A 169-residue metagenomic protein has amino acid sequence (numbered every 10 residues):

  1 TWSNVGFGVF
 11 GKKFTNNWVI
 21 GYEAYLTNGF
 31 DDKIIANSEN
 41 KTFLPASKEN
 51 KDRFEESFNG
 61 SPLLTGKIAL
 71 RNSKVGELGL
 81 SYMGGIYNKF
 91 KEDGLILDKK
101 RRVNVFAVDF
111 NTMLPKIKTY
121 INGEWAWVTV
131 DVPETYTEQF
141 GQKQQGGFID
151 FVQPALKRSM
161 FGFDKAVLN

Functional and structural regions predicted by a protein language model:
T1-K67, I86-K91: Surface-exposed coil loops of outer-membrane beta-barrel proteins
S3-V5, G60-L64, R102-F106, G141-G147: Residues that define the transmembrane beta-barrel architecture of outer-membrane proteins
F7-G11, G66-L70, V108-T112, I149-Q153: Residues on the lipid-exposed face of transmembrane beta-strands in outer-membrane beta-barrel proteins
K13, L26-D32, Y82-N88, L114 (+2 more regions): Transmembrane beta-strands of outer-membrane beta-barrel pores
F14-I20, K33-I34, K74-V75, P115-K118 (+1 more regions): Short loop/turn motifs that connect adjacent beta-strands in outer-membrane beta-barrel proteins
I20-A24, E77-L80, T119-G123, I149 (+1 more regions): Transmembrane beta-strands of outer-membrane beta-barrel proteins
R53-S57, F90-K99, E134-F140: Outer-membrane beta-barrel domain signature
E138, G146-F148, V152-N169: Outer membrane beta-barrel transmembrane domains
